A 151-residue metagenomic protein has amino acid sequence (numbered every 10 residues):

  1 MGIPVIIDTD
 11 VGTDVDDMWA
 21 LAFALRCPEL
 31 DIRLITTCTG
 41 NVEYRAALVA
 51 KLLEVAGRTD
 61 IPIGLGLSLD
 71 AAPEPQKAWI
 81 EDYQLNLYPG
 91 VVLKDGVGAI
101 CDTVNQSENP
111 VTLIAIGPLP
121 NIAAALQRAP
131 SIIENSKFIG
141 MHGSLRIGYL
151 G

Functional and structural regions predicted by a protein language model:
G2, A46-Q106: Metal-dependent C-N hydrolase catalytic cores
G2-A47, Y88-G151: Active-site histidine-anchored catalytic micro-motif
